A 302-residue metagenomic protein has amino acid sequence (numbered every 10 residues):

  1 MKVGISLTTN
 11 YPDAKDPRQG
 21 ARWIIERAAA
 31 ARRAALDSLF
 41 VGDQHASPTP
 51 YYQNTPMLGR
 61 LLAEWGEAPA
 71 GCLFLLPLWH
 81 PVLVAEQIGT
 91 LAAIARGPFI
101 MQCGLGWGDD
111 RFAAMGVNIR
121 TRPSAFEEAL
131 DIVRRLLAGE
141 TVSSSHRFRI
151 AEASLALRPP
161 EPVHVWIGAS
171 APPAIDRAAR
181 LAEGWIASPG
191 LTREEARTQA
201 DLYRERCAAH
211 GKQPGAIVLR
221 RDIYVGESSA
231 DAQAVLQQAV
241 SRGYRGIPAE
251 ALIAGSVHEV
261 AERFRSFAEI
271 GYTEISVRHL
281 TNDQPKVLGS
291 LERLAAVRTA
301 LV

Functional and structural regions predicted by a protein language model:
M1-W65, V163: N-terminal beta1-alpha1-beta2 module of alpha/beta enzyme domains
V3-L7, L39-V41, P69-F74, F99-C103 (+4 more regions): Hydrophobic faces of well-ordered beta-strands that scaffold small-molecule active sites in alpha/beta enzyme cores
L7, I119-L155, T192-T273, V277-V302: An alpha-helical appendage that flanks or caps ligand/catalytic pockets
L7-R22, F74-V82, P159-S170, G246-H258: Active-site mouth loops of central-metabolism enzymes
D13, A46-P50, P77-W79, Y224-V225 (+1 more regions): Short, small-residue-enriched loops and turns at beta-alpha junctions that line or gate enzyme active sites
P17-A31, V84-I88, I167-R177, G255-S266: Short, acidic/polar
A29-R33, L58-E67, I88-F99, A179-R180 (+2 more regions): Acidic (Asp/Glu)-rich catalytic clusters
H80-L181, E194-Y203, H210, P214: Internal, glycine-rich beta/alpha segment that forms the wall or movable "lid" of small-molecule/cofactor binding
